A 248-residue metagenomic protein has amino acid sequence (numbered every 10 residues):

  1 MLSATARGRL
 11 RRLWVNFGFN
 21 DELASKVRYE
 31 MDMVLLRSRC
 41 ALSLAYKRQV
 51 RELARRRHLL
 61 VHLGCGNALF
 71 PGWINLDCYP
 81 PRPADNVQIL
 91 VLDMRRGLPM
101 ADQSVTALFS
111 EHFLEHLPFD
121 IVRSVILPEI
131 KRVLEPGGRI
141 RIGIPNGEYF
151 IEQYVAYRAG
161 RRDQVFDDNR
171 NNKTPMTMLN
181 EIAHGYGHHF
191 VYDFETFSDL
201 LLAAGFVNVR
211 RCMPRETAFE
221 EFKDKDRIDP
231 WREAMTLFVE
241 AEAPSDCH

Functional and structural regions predicted by a protein language model:
M1-R56: Membrane-proximal basic amphipathic "stem/tether" segments
L2-S3, D246-H248: Basic/polar N-terminal segments that are highly enriched at the extreme N-terminus, encompassing both cleavable
L44-Y46, L92, V125, Y192: Short, conserved clusters of charged catalytic residues that mark active-site and nucleotide-handling motifs
R48-V50, H62, R227: Generic recognition of flexible, low-complexity loop/linker segments
E52, P80, G97, D229-P230: Short secondary-structure boundary/capping segments
L53-R55, N67, W231: Short, flexible hinge/linker loops that cap or flank conserved catalytic cores
H58-E152, V239-S245: Conserved SAM-binding loop
P118-I130, E135, R139-C247: S-adenosyl-L-methionine-dependent methyltransferase catalytic module, highlighting the catalytic core
